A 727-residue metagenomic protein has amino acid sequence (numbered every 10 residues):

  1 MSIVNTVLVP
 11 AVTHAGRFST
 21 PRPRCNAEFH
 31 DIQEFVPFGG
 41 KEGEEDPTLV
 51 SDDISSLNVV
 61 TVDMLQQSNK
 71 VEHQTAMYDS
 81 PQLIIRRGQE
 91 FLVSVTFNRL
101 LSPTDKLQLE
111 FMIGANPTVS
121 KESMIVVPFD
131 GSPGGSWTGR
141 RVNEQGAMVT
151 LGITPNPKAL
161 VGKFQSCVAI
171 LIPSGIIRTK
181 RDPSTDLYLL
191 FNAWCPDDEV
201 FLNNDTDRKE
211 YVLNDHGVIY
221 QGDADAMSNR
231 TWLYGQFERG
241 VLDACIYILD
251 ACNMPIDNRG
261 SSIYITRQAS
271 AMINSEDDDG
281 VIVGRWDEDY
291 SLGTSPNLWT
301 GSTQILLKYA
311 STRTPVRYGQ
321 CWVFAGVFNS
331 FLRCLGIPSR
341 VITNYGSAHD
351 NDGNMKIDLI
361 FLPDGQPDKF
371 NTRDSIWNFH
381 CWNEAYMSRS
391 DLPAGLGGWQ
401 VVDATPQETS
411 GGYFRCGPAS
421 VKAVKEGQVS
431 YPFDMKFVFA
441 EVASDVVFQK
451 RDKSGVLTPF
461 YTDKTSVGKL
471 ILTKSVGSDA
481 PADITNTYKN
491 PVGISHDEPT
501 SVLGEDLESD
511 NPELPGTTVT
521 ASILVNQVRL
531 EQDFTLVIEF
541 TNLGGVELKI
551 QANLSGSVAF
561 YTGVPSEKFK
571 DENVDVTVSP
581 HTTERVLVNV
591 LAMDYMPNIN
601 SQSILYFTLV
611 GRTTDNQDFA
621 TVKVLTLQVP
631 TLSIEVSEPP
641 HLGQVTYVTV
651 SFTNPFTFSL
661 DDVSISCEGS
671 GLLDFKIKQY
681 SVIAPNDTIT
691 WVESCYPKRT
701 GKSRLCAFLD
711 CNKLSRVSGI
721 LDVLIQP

Functional and structural regions predicted by a protein language model:
M64-F111, G146-T150, G516-T518, Q527-E539 (+3 more regions): Contiguous beta-strand segments within globular domains
R99-K106, E110-H216: Extended acidic/polar, glycine-enriched regions that form or flank non-catalytic beta-rich accessory modules
T104, G545-I550, T657-D662: Short acidic/proline- and small/hydrophobic-mixed sequence motifs that coincide with surface turns and coil-to-beta
A147-A159, P580-P597, W691-R699: Short, hydrophobic beta-strand segments
P157-Q165, D594-Y606, K698-C706: Short glycine/proline/serine/threonine-rich loop/turn segments at secondary-structure transition edges
D197-R340, D350: Secondary-structure boundary elements
G301-V438: Hydrophobic/aromatic-rich core segments of domains that either
E539-V546, F652-F656: Asparagine-centered strand-capping/turn motif at beta-strand->loop junctions
